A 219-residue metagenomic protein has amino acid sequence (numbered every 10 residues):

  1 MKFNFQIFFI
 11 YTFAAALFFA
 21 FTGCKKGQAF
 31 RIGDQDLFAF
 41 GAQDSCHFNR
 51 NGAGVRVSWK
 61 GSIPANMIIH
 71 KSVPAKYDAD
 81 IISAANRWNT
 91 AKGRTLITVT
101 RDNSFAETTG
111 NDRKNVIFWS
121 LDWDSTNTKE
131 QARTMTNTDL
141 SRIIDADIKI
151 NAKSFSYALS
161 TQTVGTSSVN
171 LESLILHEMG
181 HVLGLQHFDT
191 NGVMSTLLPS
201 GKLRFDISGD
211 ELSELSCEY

Functional and structural regions predicted by a protein language model:
M1-T12: Bacterial N-terminal signal peptides that target proteins for export
Y11-A20: Bacterial N-terminal signal peptides
L17, G52, D80-I81: Intrinsically disordered, low-complexity regions enriched in Ser/Pro/Gly/Gln/His and often acidic
C24-A42, T136-D139, I143-S160, G165-N170 (+1 more regions): Metalloprotease/metallohydrolase-associated module, dominated by Zn2+-dependent proteases
C24-K76, R133-R142: Disordered inhibitory propeptide/activation segment of secreted metzincin zinc metalloprotease zymogens, centered on
K60-P64, N111-K114, D145, D189-N191: Sequence-level motif detector for i,i+2 pairs with an aromatic at +2
Y77-L174: Metzincin-family zinc-dependent endopeptidase catalytic domain
L174-E178, V182: Catalytic glutamate of the conserved HExxH
